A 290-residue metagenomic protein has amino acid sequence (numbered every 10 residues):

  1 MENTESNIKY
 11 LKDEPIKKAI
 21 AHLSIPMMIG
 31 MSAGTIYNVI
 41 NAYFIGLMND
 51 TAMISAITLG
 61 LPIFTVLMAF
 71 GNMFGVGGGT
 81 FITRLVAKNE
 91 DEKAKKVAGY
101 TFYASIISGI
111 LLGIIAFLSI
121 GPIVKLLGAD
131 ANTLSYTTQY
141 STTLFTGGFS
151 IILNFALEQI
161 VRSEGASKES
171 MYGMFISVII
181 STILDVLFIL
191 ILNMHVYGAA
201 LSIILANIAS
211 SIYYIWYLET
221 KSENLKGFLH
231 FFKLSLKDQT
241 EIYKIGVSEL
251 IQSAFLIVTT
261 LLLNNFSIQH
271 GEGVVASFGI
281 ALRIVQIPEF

Functional and structural regions predicted by a protein language model:
M1-S24, I82-F149, I191-V247: Short alpha-helical transmembrane segments in multi-pass integral membrane proteins
K18-G79, T83, V247-S267: Signature of the first transmembrane helix
S32-I36, V66, F70-F74, I110 (+6 more regions): Hydrophobic/aromatic residues within the transmembrane alpha-helices of Major Facilitator Superfamily
I36-S55, V124-A131, L187-M194, A254-I287: Helix-terminus/linker motif at the lipid-water interface of multi-pass membrane proteins
I54-I114, I151-S170, S277-F290: Small-residue-rich hydrophobic transmembrane alpha-helices
L61-F64, S108, I176-S181, S202-S210 (+1 more regions): Transmembrane alpha-helical core residues of multi-pass small-molecule transporters, especially secondary transporters
V66, S181-V186, S211-I215, I287-F290: Hydrophobic transmembrane alpha-helices of multi-pass small-molecule transporters
S105, I160-V186, Y197, L201-I204: Alpha-helical transmembrane segments of multi-pass membrane transporters/permeases
